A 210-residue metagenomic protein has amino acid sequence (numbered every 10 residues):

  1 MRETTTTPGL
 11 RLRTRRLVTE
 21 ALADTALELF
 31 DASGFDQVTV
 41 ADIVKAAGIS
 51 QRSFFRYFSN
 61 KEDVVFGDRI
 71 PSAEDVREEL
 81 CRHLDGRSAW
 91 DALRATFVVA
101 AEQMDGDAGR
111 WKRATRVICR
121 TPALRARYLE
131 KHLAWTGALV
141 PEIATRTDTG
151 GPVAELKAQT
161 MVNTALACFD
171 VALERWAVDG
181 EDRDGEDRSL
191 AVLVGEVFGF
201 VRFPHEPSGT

Functional and structural regions predicted by a protein language model:
M1-E3, P141, T145, E174 (+1 more regions): C-terminal peripheral helix-coil segments that are non-catalytic and often amphipathic
M1-S33, Q37-I49, D75: Basic, helix-initiating cap at the start of DNA-binding domains
V18, S72, F97, K131-W135 (+1 more regions): Hydrophobic/aromatic residues within well-ordered alpha-helical segments
Q37, N60-V65, D75-V76: Short amphipathic alpha-helical segment with a characteristic S/N-K-E followed by hydrophobic residues
S50-F58: Short hydrophobic/aromatic patch on the recognition helix
E74-A114: Hydrophobic alpha-helical connector segments
G109-A138, G150-V153: Short secondary-structure transition hinges
D148-T164: All-alpha amphipathic helical-bundle segments outside canonical DNA-binding/catalytic cores that form hydrophobic
